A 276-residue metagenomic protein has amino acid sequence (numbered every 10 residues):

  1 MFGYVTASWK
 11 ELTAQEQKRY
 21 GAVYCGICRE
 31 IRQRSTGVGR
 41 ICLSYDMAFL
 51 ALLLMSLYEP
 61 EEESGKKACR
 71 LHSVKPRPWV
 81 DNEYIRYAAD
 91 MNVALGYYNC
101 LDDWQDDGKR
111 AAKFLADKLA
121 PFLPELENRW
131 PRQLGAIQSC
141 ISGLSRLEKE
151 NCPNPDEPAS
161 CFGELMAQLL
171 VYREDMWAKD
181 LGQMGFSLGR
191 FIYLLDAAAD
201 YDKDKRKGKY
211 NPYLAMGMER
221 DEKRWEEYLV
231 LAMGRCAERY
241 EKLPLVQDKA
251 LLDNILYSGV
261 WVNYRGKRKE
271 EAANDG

Functional and structural regions predicted by a protein language model:
M1-Q183, R190, L194-V230, E238-D248 (+2 more regions): Acidic catalytic motifs of isoprenoid enzymes
D253-S258: A glycine-rich phosphate-binding loop feature that marks nucleotide/adenosyl-phosphate handling sites
